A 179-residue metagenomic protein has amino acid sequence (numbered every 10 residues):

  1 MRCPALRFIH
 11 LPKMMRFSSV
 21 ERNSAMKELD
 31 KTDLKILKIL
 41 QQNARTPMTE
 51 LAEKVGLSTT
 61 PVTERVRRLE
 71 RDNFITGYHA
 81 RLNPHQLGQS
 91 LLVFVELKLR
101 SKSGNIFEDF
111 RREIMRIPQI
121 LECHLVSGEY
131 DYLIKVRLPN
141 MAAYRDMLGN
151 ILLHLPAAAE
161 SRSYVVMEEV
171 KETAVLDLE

Functional and structural regions predicted by a protein language model:
R2-E179: A compositional/biophysical signature of low hydrophobicity enriched in polar/charged and small residues
